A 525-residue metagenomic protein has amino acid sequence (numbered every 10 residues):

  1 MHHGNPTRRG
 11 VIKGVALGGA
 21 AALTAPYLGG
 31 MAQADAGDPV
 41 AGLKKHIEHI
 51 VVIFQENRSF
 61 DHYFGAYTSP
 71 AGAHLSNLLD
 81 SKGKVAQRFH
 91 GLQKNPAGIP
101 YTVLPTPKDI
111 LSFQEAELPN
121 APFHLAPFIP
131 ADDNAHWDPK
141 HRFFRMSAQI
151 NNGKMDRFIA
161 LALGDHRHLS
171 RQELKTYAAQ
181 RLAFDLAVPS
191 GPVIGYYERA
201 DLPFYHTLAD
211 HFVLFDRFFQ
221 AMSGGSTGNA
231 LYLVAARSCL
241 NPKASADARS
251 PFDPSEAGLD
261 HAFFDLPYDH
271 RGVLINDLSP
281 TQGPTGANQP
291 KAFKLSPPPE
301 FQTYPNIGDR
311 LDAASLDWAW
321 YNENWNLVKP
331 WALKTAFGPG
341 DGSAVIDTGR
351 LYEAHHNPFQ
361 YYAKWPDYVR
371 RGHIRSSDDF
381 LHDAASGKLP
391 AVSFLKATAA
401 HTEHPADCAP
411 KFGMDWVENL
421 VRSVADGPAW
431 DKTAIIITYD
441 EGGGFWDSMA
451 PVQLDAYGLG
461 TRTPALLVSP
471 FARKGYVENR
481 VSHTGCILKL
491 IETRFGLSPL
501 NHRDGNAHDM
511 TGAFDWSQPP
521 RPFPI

Functional and structural regions predicted by a protein language model:
H2-P6, G10-I525: N-terminal pro-sequences and low-complexity stem/linker regions of secreted or lumenal proteins
